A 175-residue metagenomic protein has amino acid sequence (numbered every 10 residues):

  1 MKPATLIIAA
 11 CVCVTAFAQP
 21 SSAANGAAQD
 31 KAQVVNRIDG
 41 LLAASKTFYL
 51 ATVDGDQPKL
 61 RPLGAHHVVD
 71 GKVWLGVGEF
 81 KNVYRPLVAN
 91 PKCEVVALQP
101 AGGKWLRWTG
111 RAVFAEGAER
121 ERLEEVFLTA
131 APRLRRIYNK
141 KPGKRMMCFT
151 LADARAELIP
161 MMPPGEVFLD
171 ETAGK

Functional and structural regions predicted by a protein language model:
M1-I7: Bacterial N-terminal signal peptides that target proteins for export
I7-A16: Bacterial N-terminal signal peptides
Q19-T47: Extreme N-terminal tail/first-helix region
N25-D30, L106-K175: Charged, gly/pro-rich active-site loop segments
K31-N36, F80-V83, P132-L134: Charged, amphipathic alpha-helical segments
G40-G55, C93-A97: A short, Trp-centered hydrophobic/proline-enriched beta-strand micro-motif
Y49, V73-W74, E157: General beta-strand recognition
H66-G102: A short mixed-secondary-structure module that forms the rim of ligand-binding clefts
